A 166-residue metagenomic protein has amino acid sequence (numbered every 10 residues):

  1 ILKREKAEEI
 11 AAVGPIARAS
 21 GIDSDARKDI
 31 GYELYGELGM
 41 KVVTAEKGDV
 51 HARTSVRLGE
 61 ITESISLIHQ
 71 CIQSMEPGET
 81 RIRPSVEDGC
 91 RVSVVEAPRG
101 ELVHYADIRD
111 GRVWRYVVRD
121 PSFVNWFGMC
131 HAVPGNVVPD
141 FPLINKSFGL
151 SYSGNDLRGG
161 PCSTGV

Functional and structural regions predicted by a protein language model:
I1-V166: Active-site bordering "gate/hinge" segments that shape substrate access to catalytic or cofactor-binding pockets
